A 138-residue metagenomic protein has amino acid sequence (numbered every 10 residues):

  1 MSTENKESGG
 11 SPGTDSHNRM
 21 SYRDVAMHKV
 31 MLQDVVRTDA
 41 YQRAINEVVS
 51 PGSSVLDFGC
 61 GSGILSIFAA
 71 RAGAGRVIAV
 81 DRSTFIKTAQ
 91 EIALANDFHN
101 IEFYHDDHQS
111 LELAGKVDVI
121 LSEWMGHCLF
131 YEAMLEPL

Functional and structural regions predicted by a protein language model:
M1-G10: N-terminal auxiliary segments of SAM/dcSAM-dependent transferases
G10-V49: Class I SAM-dependent transferase core
G52-G59: Conserved class I S-adenosyl-L-methionine
G63, I67: Glycine-rich SAM-binding Motif I of class I
R76-D81: Conserved SAM-binding motif I beta-strand of class I
T88-A114: S-adenosyl-L-methionine
V117-W124: Short SAM/SAH-binding signature in class I
F130-L138: A short, conserved alpha-helix within the catalytic core of class I
